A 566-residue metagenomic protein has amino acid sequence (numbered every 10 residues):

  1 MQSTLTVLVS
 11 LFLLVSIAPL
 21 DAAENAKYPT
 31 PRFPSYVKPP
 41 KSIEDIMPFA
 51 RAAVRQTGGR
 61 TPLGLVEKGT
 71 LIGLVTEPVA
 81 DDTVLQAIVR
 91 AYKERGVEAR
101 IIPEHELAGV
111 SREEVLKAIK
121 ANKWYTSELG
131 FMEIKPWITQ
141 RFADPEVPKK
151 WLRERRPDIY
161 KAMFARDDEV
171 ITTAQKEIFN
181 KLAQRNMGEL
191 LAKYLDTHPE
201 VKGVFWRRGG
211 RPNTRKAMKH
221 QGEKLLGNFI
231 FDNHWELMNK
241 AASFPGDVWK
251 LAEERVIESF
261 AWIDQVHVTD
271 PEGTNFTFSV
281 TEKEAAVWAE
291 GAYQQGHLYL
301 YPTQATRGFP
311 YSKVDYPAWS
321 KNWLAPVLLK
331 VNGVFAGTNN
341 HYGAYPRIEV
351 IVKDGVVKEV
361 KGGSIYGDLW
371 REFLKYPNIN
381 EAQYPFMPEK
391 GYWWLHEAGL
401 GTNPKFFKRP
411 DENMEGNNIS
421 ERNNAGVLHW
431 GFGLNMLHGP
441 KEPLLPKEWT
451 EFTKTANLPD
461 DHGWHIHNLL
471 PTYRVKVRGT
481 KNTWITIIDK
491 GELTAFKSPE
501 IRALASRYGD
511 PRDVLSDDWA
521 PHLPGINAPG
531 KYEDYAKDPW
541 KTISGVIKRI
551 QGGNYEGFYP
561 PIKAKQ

Functional and structural regions predicted by a protein language model:
M1-Q2: N-terminal secretory signal peptides that target proteins for export/translocation
T6-S16: Bacterial N-terminal signal peptides
A18-A22: Sec/Tat signal peptide C-region and signal peptidase I cleavage site
A23-V334, N339-Y342, K353, K490-Q566: Active-site bordering "gate/hinge" segments that shape substrate access to catalytic or cofactor-binding pockets
S279, V360-K361, I487-I488: Short linear motifs in exposed loops
G343-A344, E359-K441, R507-L523: Dual-mode signal for accessory low-complexity, basic/Gly-rich regions
E349-V350, K358: Hard-cation-handling environments
E412-Y535: Internal helix-turn-beta structural module
